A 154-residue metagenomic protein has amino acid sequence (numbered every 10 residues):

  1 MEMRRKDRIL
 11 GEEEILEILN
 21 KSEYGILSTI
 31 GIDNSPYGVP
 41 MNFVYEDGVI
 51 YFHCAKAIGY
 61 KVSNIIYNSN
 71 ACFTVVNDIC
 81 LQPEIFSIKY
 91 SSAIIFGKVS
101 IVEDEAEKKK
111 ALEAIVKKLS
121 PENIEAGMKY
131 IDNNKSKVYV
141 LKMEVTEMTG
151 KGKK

Functional and structural regions predicted by a protein language model:
M1-K21: Extreme N-terminal tail/first-helix region
E2-K6, P83-K154: Charged, gly/pro-rich active-site loop segments
D7, L16, Y60-V62, F73: Anion-coordinating catalytic cores for phosphoryl-, nucleotidyl-, and glycosidic chemistry
E12, I58-G59: Structural motif corresponding to alpha-helix initiation and N-cap regions
L19, N64-I65, I115: A generic structural signal for nonpolar/aromatic side chains embedded in well-ordered alpha-helices
S22-A57, F73-T74: Short beta-strand segments
A55-K56, Y67-C80, K89-V99: Active-site-adjacent structural patch at catalytic or cofactor/ligand-binding sites
